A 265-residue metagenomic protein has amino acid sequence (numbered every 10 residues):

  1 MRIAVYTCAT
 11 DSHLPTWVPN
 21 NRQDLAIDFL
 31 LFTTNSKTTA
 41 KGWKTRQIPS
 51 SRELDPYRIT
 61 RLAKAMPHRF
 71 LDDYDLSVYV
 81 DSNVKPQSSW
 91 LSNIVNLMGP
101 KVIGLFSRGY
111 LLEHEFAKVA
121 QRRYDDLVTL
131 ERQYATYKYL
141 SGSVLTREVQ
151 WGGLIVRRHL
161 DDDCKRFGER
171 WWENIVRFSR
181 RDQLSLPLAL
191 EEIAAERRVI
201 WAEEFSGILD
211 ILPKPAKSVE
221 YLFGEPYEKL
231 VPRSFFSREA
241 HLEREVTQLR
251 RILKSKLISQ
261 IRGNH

Functional and structural regions predicted by a protein language model:
M1-R61, F70-D73, R177-R180, A194: N-terminal anchoring/stem segment of glycosyltransferases
W17-N20, P67, W90-I94: A short acidic, amphipathic alpha-helical/loop segment
R58-M66, S92, R122-S141: Short acidic (Asp/Glu) patches
S77: Short aromatic/hydrophobic "clamp" motif used to bind/position activated sugar donors
D81-K85: The conserved acidic donor/metal-binding loop of glycosyltransferases
P86-V119: Conserved donor-nucleotide/metal-binding helix-loop-beta segment in metal-dependent transferases, i.e., the alpha-helix
V128-Y221: Catalytic core and acceptor-binding pocket of nucleotide-sugar-dependent glycosyltransferases
E225-H265: Boundary detector for helix-to-coil junctions that initiate low-complexity/charged tails
